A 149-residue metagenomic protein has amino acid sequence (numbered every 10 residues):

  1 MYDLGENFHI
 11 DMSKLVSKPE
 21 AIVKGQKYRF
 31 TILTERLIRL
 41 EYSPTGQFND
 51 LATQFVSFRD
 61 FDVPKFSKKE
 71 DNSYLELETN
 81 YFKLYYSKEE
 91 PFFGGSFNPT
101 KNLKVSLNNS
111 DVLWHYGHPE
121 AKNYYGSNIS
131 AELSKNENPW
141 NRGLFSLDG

Functional and structural regions predicted by a protein language model:
M1-K14, F48: Order/disorder boundary and secretion-linked terminal/linker segments
Y2, L33-N72: A low-complexity, Ser/Thr/Gly/Pro-enriched, surface-exposed linker/loop concept that marks segments flanking
F8-E41, K68-P99: Beta-strand-rich N-terminal accessory domains
I10-K24, A52-K69, E76-L77, Y125-N136: Short, solvent-exposed secondary-structure boundary motifs
Y28, G46, V56-R59, P64 (+4 more regions): Short non-domain terminal segments
K68-G149: Catalytic and substrate-binding clefts that recognize carbohydrates or anionic sugar/phosphate headgroups
